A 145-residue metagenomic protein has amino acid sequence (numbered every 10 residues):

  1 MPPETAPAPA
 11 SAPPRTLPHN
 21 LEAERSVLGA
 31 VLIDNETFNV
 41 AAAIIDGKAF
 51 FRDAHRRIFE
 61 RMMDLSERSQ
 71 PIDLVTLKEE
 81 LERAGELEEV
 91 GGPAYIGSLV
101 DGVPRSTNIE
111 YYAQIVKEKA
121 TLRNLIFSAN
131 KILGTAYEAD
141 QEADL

Functional and structural regions predicted by a protein language model:
M1-A120: Noncatalytic partner-interaction/assembly domains of nucleic-acid and motor enzyme complexes, especially the accessory
L125, N130, G134-L145: Non-catalytic interaction/clamp surfaces of large macromolecular machines
